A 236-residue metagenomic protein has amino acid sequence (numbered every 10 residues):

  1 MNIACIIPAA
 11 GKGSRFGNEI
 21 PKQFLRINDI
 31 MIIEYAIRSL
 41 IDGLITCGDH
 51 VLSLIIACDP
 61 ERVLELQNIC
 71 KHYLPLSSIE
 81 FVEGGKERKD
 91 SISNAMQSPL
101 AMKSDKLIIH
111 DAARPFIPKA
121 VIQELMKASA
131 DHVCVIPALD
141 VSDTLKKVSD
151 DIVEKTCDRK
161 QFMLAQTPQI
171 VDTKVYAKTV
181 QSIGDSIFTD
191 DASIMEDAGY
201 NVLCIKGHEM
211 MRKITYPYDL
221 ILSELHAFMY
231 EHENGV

Functional and structural regions predicted by a protein language model:
M1-V63: N-terminal glycine-rich phosphate-binding loop and ensuing alpha1 helix
I7, I33, A95, H110-D111 (+2 more regions): Residue-level signal for inorganic ion chemistry
H50-L54, K106, V133, N201: Residues at the starts of beta-strands that form the adenosine-phosphate
V63-I69: Acidic helix N-cap motif at the loop->helix transition within catalytic regions of sugar-transfer enzymes
K71-D105: Short phosphate-binding loop-to-helix
K103-R114: Short beta-strand-to-loop acidic/aromatic patch adjacent to the donor-nucleotide binding site
F116-I205, V236: Conserved core of the sugar-phosphate nucleotidyltransferase
M211-V236: Hydrophobic helical membrane-anchoring modules
